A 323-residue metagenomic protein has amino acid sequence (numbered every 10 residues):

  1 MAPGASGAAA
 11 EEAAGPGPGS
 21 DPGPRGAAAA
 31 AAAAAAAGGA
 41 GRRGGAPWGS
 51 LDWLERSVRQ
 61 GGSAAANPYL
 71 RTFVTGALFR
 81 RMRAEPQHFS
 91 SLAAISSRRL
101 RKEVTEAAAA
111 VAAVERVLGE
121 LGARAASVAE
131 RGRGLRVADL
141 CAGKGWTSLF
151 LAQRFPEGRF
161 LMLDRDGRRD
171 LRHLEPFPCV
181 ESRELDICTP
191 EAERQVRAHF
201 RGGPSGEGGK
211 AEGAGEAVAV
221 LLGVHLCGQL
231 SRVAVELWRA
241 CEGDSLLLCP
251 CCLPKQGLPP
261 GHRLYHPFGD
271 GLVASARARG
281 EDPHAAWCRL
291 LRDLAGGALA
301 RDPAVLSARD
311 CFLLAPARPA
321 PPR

Functional and structural regions predicted by a protein language model:
M1-A28, A37-R323: Class I S-adenosyl-L-methionine
